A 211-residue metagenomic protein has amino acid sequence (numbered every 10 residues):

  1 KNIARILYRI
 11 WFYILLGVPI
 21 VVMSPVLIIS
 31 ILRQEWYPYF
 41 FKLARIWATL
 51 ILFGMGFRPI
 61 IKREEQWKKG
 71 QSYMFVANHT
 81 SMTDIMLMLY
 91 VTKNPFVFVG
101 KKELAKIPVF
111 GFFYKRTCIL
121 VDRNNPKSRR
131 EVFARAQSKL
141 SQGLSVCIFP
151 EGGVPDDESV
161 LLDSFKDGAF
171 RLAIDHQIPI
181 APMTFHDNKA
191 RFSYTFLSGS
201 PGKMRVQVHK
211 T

Functional and structural regions predicted by a protein language model:
K1-I3: Short, Lys/Arg-rich, polar N-terminal cytosolic tail immediately upstream of the first transmembrane signal-anchor
R5-M23: Alpha-helical bilayer-embedded segments of polytopic membrane proteins, i.e., transmembrane/intramembrane helices
I20-K42, I46, L52-M55, R63 (+1 more regions): Catalytic core of membrane glycerolipid acyltransferases/transacylases, capturing the structured, soluble-facing
M55-K62, R129-R130, N188-R191: Short gly/ser/thr-rich secondary-structure transition/capping motifs
S72-M74, S145-F149: Residue-level preference for the first positions of well-ordered beta-strands
H79-S81, E151-P155: Short glycine-rich anion-binding loops that position phosphate/pyrophosphate groups of nucleotides and phosphorylated
V109-G111, L144-C147, D156-T211: A cross-family acyltransferase "interaction/gating" segment
C118-L140: A membrane-cytosol interface segment of integral membrane proteins
